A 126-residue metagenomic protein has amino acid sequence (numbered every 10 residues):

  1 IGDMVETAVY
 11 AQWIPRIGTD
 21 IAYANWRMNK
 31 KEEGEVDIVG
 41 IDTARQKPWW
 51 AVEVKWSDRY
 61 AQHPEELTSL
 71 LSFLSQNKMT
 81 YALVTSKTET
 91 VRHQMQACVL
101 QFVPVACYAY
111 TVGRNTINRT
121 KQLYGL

Functional and structural regions predicted by a protein language model:
I1-L126: A cross-kingdom feature that marks ATP-driven nucleic-acid transaction machinery
